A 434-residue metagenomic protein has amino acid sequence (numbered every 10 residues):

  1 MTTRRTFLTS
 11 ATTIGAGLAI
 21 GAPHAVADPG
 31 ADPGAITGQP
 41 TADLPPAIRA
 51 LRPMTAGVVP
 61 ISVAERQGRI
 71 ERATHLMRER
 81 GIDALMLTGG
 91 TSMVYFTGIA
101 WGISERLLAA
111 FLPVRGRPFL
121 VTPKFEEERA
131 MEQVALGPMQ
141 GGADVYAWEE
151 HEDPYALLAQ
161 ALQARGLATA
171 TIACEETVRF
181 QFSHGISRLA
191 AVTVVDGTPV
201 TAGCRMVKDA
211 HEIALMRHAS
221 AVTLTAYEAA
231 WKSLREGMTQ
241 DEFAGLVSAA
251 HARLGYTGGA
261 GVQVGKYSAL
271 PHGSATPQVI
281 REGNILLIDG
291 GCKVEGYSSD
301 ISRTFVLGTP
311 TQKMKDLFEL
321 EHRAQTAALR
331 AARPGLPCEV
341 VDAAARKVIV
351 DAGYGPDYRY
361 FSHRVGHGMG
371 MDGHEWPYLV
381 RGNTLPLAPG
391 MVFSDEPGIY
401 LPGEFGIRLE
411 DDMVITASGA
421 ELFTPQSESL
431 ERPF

Functional and structural regions predicted by a protein language model:
T2-H24, D28-F434: Active-site neighborhoods and metal-handling regions in enzymes and metal-associated proteins
